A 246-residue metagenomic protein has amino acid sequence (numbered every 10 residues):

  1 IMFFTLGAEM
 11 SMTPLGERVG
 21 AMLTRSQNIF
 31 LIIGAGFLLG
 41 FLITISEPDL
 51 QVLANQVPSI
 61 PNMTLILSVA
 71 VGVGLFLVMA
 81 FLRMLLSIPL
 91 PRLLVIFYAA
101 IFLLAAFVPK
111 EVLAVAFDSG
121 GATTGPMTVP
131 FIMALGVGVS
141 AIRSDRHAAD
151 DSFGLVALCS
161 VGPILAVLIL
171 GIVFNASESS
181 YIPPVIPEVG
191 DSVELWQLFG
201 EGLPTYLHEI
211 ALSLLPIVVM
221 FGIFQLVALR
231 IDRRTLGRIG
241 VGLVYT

Functional and structural regions predicted by a protein language model:
I1, Q27-G36, I96-F107, P126-I132 (+2 more regions): Small-residue-rich segments of transmembrane alpha-helices in multi-pass membrane proteins, especially helix faces
I1, S59-V71, S119-I132, P184-I186 (+1 more regions): Structural signature of hydrophobic alpha-helical transmembrane segments
I1-F4, L67-L77, F97-L104, P130-M133 (+2 more regions): Hydrophobic cores of alpha-helical transmembrane segments in multi-pass integral membrane proteins
I1-L6, M12, A21-S26, R143-T246: Signature of multi-pass transmembrane helix bundles
F4-E17, F41-L53, K110-V112: Transmembrane alpha-helix boundary signature
G20-M22, I29-I101, T246: Helix-loop-helix junctions within the multi-pass membrane cores of secondary transporters/permeases
D49-P61, E111-T124, I182-P187, S192-G202 (+1 more regions): Membrane-interface interhelical loops and short amphipathic "cap" helices that link adjacent transmembrane segments
N55, V71-P126, F131-M133, V137-G138 (+1 more regions): Hydrophobic transmembrane alpha-helices that form the pore/transport pathway of multi-pass ion and small-solute
